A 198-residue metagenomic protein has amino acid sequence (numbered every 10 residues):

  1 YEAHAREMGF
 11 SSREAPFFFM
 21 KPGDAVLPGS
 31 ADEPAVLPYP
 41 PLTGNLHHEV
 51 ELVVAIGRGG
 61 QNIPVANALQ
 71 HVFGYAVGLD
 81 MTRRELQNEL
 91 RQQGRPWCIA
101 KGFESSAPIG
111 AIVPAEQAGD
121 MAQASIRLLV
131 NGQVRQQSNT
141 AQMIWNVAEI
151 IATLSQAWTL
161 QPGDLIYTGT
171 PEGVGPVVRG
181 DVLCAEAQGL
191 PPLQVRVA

Functional and structural regions predicted by a protein language model:
Y1-V72: Extended, compositionally biased flexible segments
A3-R13, F17-F18, S30-A31, A76 (+1 more regions): Catalytic-pocket segment enriched in acidic/His residues
